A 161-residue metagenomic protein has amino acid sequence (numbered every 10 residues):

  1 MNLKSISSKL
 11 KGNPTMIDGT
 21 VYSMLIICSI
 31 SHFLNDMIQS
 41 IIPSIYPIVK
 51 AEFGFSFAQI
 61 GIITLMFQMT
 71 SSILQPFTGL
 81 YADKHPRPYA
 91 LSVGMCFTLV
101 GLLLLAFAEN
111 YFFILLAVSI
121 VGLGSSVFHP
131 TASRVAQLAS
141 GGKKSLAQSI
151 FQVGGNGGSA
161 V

Functional and structural regions predicted by a protein language model:
N2-S31, N35-D36: Cytosolic juxtamembrane N-terminal segment immediately preceding the first transmembrane helix of multi-pass
M24-P47, F53-F57, T78: Extracytoplasmic
C28, F112-V118: Short hydrophobic/alpha-helical segments at membrane-entry points of transmembrane helices in Major Facilitator
H32, T64, Q68, M95 (+1 more regions): Small-residue-rich transmembrane alpha-helices and their cytosolic helix-loop interfaces in multi-pass secondary
D36, S40, G122-P130, A160: Small-residue-rich segments within alpha-helical transmembrane domains of MFS-like 12-TM solute carriers
S40, Q68-P76, S159-A160: Residue-level signature of mid-helix packing/kink "hotspots" within the transmembrane helices of 12-pass Major
I73-Y111: Conserved MFS/SLC helix-loop-helix module at the cytosolic interface between two early adjacent transmembrane helices
A117-G154: Cytoplasmic helix-loop-helix junction between adjacent transmembrane helices in 12-TM secondary transporters
